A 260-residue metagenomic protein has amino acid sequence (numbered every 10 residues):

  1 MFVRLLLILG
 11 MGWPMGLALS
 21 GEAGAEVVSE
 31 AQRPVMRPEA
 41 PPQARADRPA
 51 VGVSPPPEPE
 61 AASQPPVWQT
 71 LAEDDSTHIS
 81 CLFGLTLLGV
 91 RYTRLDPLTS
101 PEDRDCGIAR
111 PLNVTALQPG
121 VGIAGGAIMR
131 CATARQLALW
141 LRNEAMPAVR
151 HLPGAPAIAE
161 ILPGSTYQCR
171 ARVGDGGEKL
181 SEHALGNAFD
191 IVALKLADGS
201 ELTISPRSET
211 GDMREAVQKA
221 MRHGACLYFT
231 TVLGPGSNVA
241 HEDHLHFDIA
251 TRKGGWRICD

Functional and structural regions predicted by a protein language model:
M1-A25: Sec-dependent N-terminal signal peptides
S20-L87, L98: Proline-rich, low-complexity linker regions of envelope-associated factors in Gram-negative bacteria
E26-V27, P101, T115, R135-L137 (+3 more regions): Catalytic cores and adjacent binding grooves of peptidoglycan-active enzymes
A50-P59, R110-G122, A193: Short, compositionally biased low-complexity segments
P65, G125-A132, D175, E209: Short coil/turn segments at secondary-structure junctions
P66-T70, R91-T93, L245-F247: Short, intrinsically disordered, charge-biased short linear motifs at domain edges
L71-I161: Active-site acidic/histidine clusters and adjacent loop/turn architecture that either coordinate catalytic ions
A157, I161-G174: Conserved double-stranded beta-helix
